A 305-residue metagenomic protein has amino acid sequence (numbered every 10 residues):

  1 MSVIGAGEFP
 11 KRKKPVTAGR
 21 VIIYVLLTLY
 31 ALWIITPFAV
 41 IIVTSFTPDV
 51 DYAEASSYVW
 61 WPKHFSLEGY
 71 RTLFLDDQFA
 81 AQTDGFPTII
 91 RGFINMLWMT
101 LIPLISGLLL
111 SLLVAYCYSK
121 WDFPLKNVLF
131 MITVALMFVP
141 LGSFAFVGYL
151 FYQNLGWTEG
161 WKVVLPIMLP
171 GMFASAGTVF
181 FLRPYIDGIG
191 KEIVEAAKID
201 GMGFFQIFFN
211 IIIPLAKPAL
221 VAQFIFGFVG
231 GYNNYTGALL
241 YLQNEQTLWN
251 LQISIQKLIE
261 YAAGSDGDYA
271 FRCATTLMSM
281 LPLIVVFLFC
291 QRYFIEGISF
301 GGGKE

Functional and structural regions predicted by a protein language model:
V3-E305: A structural signal for multi-pass alpha-helical bundles of membrane permease subunits that mediate small-molecule
